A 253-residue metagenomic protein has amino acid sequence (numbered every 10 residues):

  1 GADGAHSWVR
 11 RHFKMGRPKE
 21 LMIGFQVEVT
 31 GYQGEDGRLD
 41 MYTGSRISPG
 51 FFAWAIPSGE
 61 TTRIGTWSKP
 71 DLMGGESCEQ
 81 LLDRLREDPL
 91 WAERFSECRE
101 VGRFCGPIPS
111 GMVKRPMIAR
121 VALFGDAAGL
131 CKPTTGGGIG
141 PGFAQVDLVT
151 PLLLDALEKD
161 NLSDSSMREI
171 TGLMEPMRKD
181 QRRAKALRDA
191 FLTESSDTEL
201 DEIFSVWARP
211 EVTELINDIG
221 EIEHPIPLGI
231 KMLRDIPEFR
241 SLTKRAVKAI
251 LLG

Functional and structural regions predicted by a protein language model:
G1-F95, P109-V113, G129: Predominantly flavin-linked oxidoreductase catalytic cores and closely associated redox partners
Q33, S45-I47, G59-E60, M112 (+6 more regions): Solvent-exposed, flexible loop/coil residues
Y42-P49, P70-G74, P89-E93, E100-G111 (+4 more regions): A general structural signal for short secondary-structure boundary/capping elements
E60-T62, G125, R183: Short acidic (Asp/Glu) and glycine-rich catalytic loops that position anionic groups and cofactors
L72-L153, L157-E158, R168-E169: FAD/FMN-dependent oxidoreductases across multiple families
L154-G253: C-terminal helical "tail/cap" subdomain of flavin- and related membrane-associated enzymes
